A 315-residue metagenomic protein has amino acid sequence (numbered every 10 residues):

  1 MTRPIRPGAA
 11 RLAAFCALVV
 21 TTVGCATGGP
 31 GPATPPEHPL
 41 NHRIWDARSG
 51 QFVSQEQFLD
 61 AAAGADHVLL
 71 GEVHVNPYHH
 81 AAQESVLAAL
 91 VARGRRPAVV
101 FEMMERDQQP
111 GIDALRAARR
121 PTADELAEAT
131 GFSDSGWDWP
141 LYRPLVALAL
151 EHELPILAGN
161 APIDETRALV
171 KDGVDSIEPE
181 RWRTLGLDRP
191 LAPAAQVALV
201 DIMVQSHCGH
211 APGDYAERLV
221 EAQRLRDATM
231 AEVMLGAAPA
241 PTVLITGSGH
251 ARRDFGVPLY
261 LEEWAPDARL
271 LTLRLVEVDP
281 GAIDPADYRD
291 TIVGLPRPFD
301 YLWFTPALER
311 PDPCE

Functional and structural regions predicted by a protein language model:
T2-A14: Bacterial N-terminal signal peptides that target proteins for export
T22-G24: C-terminal motif of bacterial Sec signal peptides marking the signal peptidase cleavage site
A26-A65: N- or domain-start disorder-to-order transition segments that initiate the globular core
G31, T229-L235, H250-E315: C-terminal regions of proteins
G50-Q51, Q55-A92: Zymogen propeptides
V73-N76, M104-Q108, P162-T166, S248-R252 (+1 more regions): Solvent-exposed loop/turn segments at secondary-structure junctions within structured extracellular/periplasmic domains
H74-V100, R106-A118: Membrane-embedded segments
P110-A237: A substrate-binding/cap region within the structured catalytic cores of diverse enzymes
